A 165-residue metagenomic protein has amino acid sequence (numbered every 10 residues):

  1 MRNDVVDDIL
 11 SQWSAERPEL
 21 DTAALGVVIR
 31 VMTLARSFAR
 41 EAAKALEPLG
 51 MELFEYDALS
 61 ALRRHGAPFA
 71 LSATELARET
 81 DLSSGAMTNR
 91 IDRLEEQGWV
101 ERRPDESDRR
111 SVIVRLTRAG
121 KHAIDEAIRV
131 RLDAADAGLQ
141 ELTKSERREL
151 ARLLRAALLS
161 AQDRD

Functional and structural regions predicted by a protein language model:
M1-E19, S145-D165: C-terminal regulatory/oligomerization modules of transcriptional regulators
M1-L49: N-terminal leader segment of winged-helix/HTH proteins
E52-F54, S72, T117: Residues that mark the N-terminal boundary/hinge immediately upstream of a DNA-recognition element
E55-A61: Short alpha-helical "packing" element that flanks the helix-turn-helix/winged-helix DNA-binding module
E75-A77: A short acidic, leucine-rich amphipathic alpha-helix
S83: Helix-turn-helix DNA-binding motif, specifically the short coil turn and the N-cap/start of the second
D92-R152: Charged, amphipathic alpha-helical coiled-coil/dimerization segments
